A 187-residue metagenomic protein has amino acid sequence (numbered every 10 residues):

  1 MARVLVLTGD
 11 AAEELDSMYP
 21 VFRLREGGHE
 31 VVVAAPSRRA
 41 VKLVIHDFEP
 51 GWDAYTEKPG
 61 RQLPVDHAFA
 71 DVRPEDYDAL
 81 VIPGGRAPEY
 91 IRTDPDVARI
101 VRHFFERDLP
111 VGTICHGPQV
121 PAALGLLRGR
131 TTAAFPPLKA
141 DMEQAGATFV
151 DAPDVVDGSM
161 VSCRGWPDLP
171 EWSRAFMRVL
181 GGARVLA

Functional and structural regions predicted by a protein language model:
M1-R107, V111, V120-T131, K139-A187: Extended, subdomain-level signal for the structured scaffold at the beginning of enzyme domains
C115: Catalytic nucleophile serine of serine hydrolases, specifically the conserved "nucleophile elbow" pentapeptide
